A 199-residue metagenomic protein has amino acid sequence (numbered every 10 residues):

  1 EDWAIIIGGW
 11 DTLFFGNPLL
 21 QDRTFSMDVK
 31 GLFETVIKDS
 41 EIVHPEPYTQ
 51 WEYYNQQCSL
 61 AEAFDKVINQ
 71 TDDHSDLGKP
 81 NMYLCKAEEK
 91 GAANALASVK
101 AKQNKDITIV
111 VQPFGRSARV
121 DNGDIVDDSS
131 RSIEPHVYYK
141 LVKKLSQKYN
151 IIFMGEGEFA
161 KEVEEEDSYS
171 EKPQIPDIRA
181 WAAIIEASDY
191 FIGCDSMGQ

Functional and structural regions predicted by a protein language model:
E1, E41-P45, F114, A118-D124: A short, surface-exposed helix-loop junction/capping segment
E1-A61, A180-A183, Y190-G193, G198-Q199: Active-site and donor-binding regions of nucleotide-sugar-utilizing enzymes
D2, N104-D106, K148: A general structural motif
A4, W10-F15, R119-V120, G157-E164: Short, charged/polar "capping" segments at the starts of alpha-helices and the immediately preceding loops
I5-I7, Q112-P113, I152-G155: Short beta-strand segments
Y48-G115: A nucleotide-sugar donor-handling region in carbohydrate enzymes
Y48-Q56, A118-I133: Short, flexible/disordered intra-domain loops and linkers
D124-Q199: Donor-binding and catalytic core of enzymes assembling or modifying cell-surface/extracellular glycoconjugates
